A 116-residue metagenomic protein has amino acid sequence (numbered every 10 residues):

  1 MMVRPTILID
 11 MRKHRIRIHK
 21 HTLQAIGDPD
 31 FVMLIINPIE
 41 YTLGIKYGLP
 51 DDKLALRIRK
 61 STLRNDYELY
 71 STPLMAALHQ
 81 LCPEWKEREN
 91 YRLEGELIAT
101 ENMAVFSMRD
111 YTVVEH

Functional and structural regions predicted by a protein language model:
M1-K13: Glycine-rich loop/turn
V3, I39, K46-H116: Mature exported/compartmentalized surface modules and terminal targeting/interaction regions
V3-T6, I18-T22, D30-F31: Short secondary-structure capping micro-motifs at structural edges
T6-L8, F31-I35, E94-E96: Short, surface-exposed charged micro-motifs
D10, I26-D28, I98-T100: Solvent-exposed loop and beta-edge segments used for protein-protein assembly and interaction
R15-G27, Y70-L78: Short beta-strand-centered segments at strand-helix junctions
I16-I18, D28, V32-I35, T42-Y47: Long compositionally biased, domain-poor regions of proteins
